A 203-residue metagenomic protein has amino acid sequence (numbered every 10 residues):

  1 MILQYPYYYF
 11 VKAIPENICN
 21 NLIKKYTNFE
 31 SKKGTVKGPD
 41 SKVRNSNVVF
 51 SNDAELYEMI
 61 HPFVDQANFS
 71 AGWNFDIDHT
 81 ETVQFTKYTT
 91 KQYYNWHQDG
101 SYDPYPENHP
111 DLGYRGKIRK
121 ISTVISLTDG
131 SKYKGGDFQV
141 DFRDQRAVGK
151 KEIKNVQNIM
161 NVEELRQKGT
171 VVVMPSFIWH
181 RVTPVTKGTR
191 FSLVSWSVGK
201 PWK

Functional and structural regions predicted by a protein language model:
M1-V173, F177-K203: Fe(II)/2-oxoglutarate oxygenase catalytic core
